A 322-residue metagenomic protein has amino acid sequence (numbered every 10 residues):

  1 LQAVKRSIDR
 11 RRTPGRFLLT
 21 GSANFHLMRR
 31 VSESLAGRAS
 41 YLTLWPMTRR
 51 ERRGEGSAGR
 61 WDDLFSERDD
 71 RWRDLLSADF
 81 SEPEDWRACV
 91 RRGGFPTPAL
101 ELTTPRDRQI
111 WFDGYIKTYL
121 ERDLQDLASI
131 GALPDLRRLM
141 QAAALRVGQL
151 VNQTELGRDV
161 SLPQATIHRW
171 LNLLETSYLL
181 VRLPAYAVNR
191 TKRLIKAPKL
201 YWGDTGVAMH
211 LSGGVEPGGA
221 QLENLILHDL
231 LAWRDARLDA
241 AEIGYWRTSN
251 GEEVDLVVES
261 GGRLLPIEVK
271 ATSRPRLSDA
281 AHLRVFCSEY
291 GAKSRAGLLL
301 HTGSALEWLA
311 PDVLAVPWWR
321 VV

Functional and structural regions predicted by a protein language model:
L1-A23, E33: Conserved catalytic/switch belt of AAA+ P-loop NTPases
D9, D235-L238, V285-K293: Arginine/glycine-rich "motif VI" loop of SF2 helicases in the C-terminal RecA-like domain
S22-N24, M28-L145: Interdomain motor-coupling "hinge/lid" segment immediately C-terminal to the ATP-binding subdomain of NTP-driven enzymes
N24-H26, L299-L306: Short, polar loop motifs at secondary-structure junctions
R68-D69, T302-V322: Domain-level recognition of nuclease-like catalytic cores that cleave nucleotide substrates
A99-L264: Accessory nucleic acid-recognition modules appended to NTPase machines
E259, L265-R274: Active-site ExK catalytic segment of metal-dependent nucleases
S273-L283: Active-site-adjacent loop/helix micro-motif of nuclease/hydrolase catalytic cores
